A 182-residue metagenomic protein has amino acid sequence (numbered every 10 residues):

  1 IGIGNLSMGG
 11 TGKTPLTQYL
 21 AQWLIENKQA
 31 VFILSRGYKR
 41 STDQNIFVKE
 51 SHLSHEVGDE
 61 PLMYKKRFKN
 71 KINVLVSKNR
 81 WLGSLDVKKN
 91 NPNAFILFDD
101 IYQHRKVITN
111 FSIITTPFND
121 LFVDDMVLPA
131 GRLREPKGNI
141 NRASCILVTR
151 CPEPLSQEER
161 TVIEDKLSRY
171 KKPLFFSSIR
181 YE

Functional and structural regions predicted by a protein language model:
I1-E50, E153: Walker A (P-loop) phosphate-binding motif
Y38-R67, K71-K171, F176: Phosphate/Mg2+-binding loops and adjacent switch elements in nucleotide/diphosphate-handling enzyme cores
R180-E182: Short beta-strand->alpha-helix junction loop in the catalytic core of nucleotide-activated group-transfer enzymes
